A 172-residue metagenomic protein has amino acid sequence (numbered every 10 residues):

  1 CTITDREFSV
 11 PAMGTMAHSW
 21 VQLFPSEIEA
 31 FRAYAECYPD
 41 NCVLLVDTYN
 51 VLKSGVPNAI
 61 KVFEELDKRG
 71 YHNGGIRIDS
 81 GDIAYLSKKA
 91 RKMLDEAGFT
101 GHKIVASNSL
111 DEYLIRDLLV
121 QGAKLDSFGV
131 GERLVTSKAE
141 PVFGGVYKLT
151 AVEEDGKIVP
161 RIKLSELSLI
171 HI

Functional and structural regions predicted by a protein language model:
C1-T100, E112-L114, V120, L134 (+1 more regions): Buried, small/hydrophobic-residue-enriched core segments of structured protein domains
P11, D126-F128, E153: Generic detector of intrinsically disordered, low-complexity, polar/charged segments
V43-L45, G75-R77, K103-A106, K124-G129 (+1 more regions): Structured core elements
L119, T136-K157: C-terminal helical cap(s) of enzyme catalytic domains, especially alpha/beta-barrels
K124-V142: Glycine-rich phosphate-binding active-site loops on the catalytic face of alpha/beta enzymes
K157-E166: Anaerobic metallocofactor- and corrinoid-dependent redox/one-carbon enzyme cores, especially those from methanogenesis
I170-I172: Conserved small/polar residues in nucleotide/adenosyl-binding loops
